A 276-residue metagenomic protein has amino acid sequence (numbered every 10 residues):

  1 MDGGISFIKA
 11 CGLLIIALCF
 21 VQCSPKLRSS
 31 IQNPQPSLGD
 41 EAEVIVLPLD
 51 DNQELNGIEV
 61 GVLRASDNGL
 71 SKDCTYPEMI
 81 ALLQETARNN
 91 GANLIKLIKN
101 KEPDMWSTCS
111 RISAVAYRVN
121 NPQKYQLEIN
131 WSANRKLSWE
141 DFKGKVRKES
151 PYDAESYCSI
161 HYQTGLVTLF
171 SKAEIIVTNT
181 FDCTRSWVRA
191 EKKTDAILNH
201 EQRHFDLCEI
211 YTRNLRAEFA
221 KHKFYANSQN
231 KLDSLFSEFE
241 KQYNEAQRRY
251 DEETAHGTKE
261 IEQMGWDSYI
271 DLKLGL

Functional and structural regions predicted by a protein language model:
C19-Q22: C-terminal motif of bacterial Sec signal peptides marking the signal peptidase cleavage site
S24-K26: Bacterial signal peptide processing site
R28-A65: Compositionally biased P/S/T/G-rich terminal and signal peptide-adjacent segments that lie outside catalytic cores
G57-L70, T184, K192-D195, F219-K221: Acidic/histidine-rich, surface-exposed loop or edge segments in extracytoplasmic proteins
I58-N100: Short, well-ordered alpha-helical segments
I112-S138: Pro/Ala/Gly-rich low-complexity, hydrophilic intrinsically disordered segments
E128-C183, V188, F224-L276: Metalloprotease/metallohydrolase-associated module, dominated by Zn2+-dependent proteases
A196-C208: Active-site recognition of the HExxH zinc-binding catalytic motif
